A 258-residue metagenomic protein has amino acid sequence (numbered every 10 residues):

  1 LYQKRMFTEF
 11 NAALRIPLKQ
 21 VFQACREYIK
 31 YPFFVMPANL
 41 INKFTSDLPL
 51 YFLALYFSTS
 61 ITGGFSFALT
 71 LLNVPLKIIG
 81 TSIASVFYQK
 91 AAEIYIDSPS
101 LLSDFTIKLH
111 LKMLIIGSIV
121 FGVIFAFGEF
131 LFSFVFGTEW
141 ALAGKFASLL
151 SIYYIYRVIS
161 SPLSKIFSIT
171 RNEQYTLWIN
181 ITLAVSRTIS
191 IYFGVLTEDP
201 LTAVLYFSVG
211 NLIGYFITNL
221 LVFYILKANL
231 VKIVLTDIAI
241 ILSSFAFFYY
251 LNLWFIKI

Functional and structural regions predicted by a protein language model:
L1-K4, A38, N42, S46 (+6 more regions): Short runs within selected transmembrane alpha-helices of multi-pass transporters and secretion channels
L1-S46, K90-S100, D104, K227-A239: Interhelical loop/hinge segments that connect adjacent transmembrane helices in multipass membrane
I29, F87, P99-I115, I119-F127 (+1 more regions): Interfacial transmembrane-helix starts/ends
I29, G63-S66, T138-A147: Juxtamembrane helix-entry segments on the extracytoplasmic side of multipass membrane proteins
F34, P49-Y51, G63-G80, H110-K112 (+1 more regions): Alpha-helical transmembrane segments of polytopic membrane transporters and translocases
A68, L72-P99, S103-H110, S164-I169: Helix-loop junctions and terminal segments of transmembrane helices in multi-pass membrane transport/translocation
I119-T138, L253-I258: Short membrane-interface helical motifs at transmembrane helix boundaries in multi-pass membrane transporters
T188-F193, S244-I258: Hydrophobic alpha-helical transmembrane segments in multi-pass integral membrane proteins
